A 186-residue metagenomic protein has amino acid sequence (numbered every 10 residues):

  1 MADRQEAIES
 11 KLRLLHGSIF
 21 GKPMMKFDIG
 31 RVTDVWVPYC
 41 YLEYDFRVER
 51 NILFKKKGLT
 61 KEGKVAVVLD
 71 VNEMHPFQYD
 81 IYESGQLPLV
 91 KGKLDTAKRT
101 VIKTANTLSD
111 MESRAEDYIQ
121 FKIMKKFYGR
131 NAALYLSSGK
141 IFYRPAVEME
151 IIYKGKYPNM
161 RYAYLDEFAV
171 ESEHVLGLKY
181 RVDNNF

Functional and structural regions predicted by a protein language model:
M1-K154, P158-M160, G177-F186: Charged, low-complexity helical/coil segments in non-catalytic cytosolic or luminal regions
N159-R161, L165-L176: Extended, hydrophilic extramembrane loops/domains of integral membrane proteins
